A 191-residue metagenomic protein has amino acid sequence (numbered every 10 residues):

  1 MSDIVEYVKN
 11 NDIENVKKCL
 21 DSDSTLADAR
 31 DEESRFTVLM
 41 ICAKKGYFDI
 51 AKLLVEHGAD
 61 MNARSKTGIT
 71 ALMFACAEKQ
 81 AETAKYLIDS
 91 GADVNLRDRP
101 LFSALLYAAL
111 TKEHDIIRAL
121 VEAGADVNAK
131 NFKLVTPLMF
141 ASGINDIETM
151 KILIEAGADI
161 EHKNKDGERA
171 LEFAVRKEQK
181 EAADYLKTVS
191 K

Functional and structural regions predicted by a protein language model:
M1-A29, E33-T37, K45, K52 (+2 more regions): Intrinsically disordered, low-complexity regulatory segments in ankyrin-centric signaling systems
M1-E6, N10, A123, E155-A156 (+2 more regions): Ankyrin-repeat-protein effector appendages
E6-N11, I41-Y47, F74-Q80, Y107-E113 (+2 more regions): Ankyrin repeat A-helix N-terminal signature
I13-L20, Y47-V55, Q80-I88, E113-V121 (+2 more regions): Ankyrin repeat structural motif
S24-T25, A59, A92, A125 (+2 more regions): Ankyrin-repeat C-terminal turn/loop position
D31-E32, S65, D98, N131 (+1 more regions): Ankyrin repeat boundary/linker residues
S34-R35, G68, L101, L134 (+1 more regions): Start-of-repeat signature of ankyrin repeats
